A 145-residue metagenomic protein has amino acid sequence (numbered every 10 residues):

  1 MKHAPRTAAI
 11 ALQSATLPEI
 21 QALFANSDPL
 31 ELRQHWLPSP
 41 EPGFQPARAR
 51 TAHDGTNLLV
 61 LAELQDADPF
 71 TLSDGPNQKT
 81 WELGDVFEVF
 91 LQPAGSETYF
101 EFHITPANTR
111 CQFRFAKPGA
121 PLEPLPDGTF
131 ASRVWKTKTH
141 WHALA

Functional and structural regions predicted by a protein language model:
M1-L144: Structural preference for beta-rich elements and adjacent junctions enriched in aromatics
